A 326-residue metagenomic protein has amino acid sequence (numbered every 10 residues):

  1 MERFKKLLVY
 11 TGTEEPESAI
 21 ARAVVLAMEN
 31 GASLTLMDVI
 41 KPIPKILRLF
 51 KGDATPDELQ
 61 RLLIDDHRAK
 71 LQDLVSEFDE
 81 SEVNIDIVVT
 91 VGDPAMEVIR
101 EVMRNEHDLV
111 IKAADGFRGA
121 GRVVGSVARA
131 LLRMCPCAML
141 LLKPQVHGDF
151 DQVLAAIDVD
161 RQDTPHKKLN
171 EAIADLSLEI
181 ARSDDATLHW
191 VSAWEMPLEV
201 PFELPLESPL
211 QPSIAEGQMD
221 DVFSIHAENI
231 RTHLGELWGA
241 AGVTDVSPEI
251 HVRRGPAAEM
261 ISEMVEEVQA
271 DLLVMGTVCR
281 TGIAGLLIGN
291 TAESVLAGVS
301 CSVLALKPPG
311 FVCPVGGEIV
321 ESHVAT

Functional and structural regions predicted by a protein language model:
M1-A54, Q152-E216, G298, P308-C313 (+1 more regions): Small/aliphatic-rich secondary-structure junction motif
M1-R3, E14-E15, R22-V25, R61 (+6 more regions): Structural beta-alpha unit
T35-M37, D86-T90, L140, H189-V191 (+2 more regions): General small-molecule cofactor/ligand-binding pocket signal
T55-A69, S213-N229: A short acidic, glycine-rich active-site loop that binds or catalyzes chemistry on phosphate/adenosine moieties
L109-A130, L272-G298: Glycine-rich, Arg-bearing micro-motifs that act as flexible, cationic patches
I111-A114, A138-P144, V303-K307: Short beta-strand elements of ligand-binding domains
S126-V146: Short, structured interface segments
